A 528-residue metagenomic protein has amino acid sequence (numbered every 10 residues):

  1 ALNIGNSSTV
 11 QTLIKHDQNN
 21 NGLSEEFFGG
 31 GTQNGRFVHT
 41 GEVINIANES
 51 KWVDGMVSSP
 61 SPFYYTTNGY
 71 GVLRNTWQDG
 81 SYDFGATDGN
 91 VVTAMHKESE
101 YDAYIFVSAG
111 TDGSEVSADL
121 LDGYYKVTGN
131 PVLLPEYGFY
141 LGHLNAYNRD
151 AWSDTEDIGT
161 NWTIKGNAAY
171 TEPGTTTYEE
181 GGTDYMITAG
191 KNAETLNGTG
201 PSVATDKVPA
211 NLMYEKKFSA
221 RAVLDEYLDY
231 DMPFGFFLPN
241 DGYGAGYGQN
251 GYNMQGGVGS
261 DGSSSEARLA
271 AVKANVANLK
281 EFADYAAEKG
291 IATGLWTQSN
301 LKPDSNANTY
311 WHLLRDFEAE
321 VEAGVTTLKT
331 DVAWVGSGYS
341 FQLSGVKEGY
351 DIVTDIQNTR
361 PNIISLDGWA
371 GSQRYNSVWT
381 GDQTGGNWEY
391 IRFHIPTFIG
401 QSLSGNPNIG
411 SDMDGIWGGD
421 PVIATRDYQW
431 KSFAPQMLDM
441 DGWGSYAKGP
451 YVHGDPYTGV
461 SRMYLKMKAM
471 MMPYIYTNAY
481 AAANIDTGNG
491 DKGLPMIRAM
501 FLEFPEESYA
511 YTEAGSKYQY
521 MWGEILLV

Functional and structural regions predicted by a protein language model:
A1-N19, L23-F28, T32, T40 (+4 more regions): Aromatic- and carboxylate-enriched substrate-binding clefts and catalytic-loop regions of carbohydrate-active enzymes
A1-S202, D206-K207, N211, L224-D225: Catalytic and substrate-binding clefts that recognize carbohydrates or anionic sugar/phosphate headgroups
K51-G55, M95, I105-V116, V208-S219 (+6 more regions): Catalytic cores of large soluble enzymes that bind and process phosphate-bearing ligands
V53-V57, S114, W152-A307: Aromatic- and glycine-enriched glycan-recognition loops and surfaces that form the carbohydrate-binding subsites
M56-S58, H96-E100, A323, L403-S404 (+1 more regions): Short, solvent-exposed loop/turn segments at the edges of secondary structure
F63, Y227, D412, I475: Conserved, mostly hydrophobic/aromatic
L120, K216-V223, F282, D316 (+3 more regions): Alpha-helical packing segments of well-folded alpha/beta enzyme cores
Y457-L527: Glycan-recognition and catalytic regions of carbohydrate-active enzymes
